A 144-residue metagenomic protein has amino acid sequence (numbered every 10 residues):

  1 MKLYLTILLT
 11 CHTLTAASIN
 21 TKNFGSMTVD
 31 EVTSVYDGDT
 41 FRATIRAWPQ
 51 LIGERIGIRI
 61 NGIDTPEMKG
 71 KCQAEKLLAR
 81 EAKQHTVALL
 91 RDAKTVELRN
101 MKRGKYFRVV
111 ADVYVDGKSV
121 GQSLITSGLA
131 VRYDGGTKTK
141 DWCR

Functional and structural regions predicted by a protein language model:
K2-Y4, H12-R144: Small beta-barrel nucleic-acid-binding modules, primarily SNase/OB-fold domains and secondarily Tudor-like barrels
